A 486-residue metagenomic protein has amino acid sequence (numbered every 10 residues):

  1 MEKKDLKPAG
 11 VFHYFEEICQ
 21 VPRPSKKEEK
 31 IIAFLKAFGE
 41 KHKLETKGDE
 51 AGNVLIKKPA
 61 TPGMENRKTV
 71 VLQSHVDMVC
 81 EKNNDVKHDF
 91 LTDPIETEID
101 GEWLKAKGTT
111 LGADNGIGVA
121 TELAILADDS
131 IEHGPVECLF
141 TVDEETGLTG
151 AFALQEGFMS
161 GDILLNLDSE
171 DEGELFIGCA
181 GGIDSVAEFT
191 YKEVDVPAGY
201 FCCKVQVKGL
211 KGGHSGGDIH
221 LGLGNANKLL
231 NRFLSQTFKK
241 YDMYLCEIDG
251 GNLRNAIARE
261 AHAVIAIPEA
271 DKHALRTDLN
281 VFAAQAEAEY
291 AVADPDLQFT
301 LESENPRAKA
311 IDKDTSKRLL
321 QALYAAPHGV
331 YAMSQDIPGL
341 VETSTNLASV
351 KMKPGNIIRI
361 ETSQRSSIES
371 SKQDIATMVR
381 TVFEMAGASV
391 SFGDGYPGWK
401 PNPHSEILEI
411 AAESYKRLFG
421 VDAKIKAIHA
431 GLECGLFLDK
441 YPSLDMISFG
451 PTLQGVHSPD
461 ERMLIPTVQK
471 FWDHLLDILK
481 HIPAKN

Functional and structural regions predicted by a protein language model:
E2-W103: Acidic/His- and Gly-rich active-site-bordering loop/insert found across diverse amide/peptide-bond hydrolases
K7-V11, E342-G355, S363, L418-I478: Zn-dependent metallopeptidase/amidohydrolase metal-coordination segment
E16-Q20, V264, Q298-K309, A348 (+3 more regions): A short beta-alpha structural unit
M64-T146, A151-D162, C202, K313-S316 (+5 more regions): Active-site metal-coordination/substrate-binding segment of hydrolases, especially metallo-dependent peptidases
V76-M78, L139-G147, S169-E172, K211 (+2 more regions): Acidic, glycine-rich active-site loops and adjacent beta-strand->loop/helix elements that engage anionic groups
E102-K105, E145, F152-R365: Midchain, well-structured core segments that form catalytic/ion-binding scaffolds
G157, L223-K240, E269-K272, K317-Y324 (+4 more regions): His/Asp/Glu-rich mid-to-C-terminal helical/loop segments that flank catalytic regions of hydrolases
R232-I248, G393, P401-L444: Active-site-adjacent substrate-binding region of metalloamidase/peptidase-like peptide-processing proteins
